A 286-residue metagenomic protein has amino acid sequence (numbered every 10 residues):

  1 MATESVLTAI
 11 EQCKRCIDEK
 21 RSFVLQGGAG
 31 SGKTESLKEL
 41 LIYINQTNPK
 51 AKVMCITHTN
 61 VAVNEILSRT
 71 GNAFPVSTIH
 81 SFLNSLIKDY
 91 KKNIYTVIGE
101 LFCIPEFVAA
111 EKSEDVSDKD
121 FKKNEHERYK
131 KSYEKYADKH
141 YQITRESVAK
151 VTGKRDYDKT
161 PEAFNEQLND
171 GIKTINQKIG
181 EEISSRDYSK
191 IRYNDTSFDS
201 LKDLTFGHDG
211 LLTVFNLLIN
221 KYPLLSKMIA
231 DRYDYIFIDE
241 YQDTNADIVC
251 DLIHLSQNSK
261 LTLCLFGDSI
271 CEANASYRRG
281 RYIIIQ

Functional and structural regions predicted by a protein language model:
M1-I98: P-loop NTPase Walker
C16, Q46-N48, K227-I229, L255-S259: Conserved catalytic network of the ASCE P-loop NTPase/AAA+ motor domain
L40, R69, I248-H254: A short acidic, amphipathic alpha-helical/loop segment
K52, D234-Y235, K260-C264: Loop/turn-to-beta-strand initiation segments
L83, E146, G180, Y188-Y235 (+1 more regions): Conserved helicase/translocase P-loop NTPase motor core
G99-S200: Coupling/switch/interface segments within P-loop NTPase motor domains and analogous charged loops in nucleic-acid
D251-Q286: Conserved RecA-like helicase ATPase core segment that couples NTP binding/hydrolysis to strand translocation
